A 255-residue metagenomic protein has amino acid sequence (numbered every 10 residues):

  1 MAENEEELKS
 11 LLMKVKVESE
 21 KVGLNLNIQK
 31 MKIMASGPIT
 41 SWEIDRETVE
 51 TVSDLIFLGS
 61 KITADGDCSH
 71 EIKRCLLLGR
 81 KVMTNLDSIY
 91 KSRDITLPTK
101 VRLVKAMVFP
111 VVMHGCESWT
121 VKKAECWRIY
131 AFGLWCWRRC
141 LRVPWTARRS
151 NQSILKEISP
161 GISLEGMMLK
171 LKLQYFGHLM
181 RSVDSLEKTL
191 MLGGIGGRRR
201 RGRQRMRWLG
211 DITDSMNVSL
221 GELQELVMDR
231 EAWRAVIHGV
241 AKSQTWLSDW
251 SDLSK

Functional and structural regions predicted by a protein language model:
M1-K255: Short linear motifs embedded in intrinsically disordered, charge-biased segments
